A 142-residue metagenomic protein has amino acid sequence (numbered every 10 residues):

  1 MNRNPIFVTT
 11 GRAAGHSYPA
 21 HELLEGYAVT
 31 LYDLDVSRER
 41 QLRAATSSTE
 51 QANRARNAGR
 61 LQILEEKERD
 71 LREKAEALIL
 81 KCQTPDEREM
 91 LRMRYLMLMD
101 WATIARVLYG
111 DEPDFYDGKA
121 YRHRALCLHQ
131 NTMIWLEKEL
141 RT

Functional and structural regions predicted by a protein language model:
M1-C82, A102, Y109-F115, A120 (+2 more regions): N-terminal interaction/assembly modules
C82-T103: Short amphipathic alpha helix immediately N-terminal
M93, L108-Y109: Residue-level signal for alpha-helical context at structural boundaries
